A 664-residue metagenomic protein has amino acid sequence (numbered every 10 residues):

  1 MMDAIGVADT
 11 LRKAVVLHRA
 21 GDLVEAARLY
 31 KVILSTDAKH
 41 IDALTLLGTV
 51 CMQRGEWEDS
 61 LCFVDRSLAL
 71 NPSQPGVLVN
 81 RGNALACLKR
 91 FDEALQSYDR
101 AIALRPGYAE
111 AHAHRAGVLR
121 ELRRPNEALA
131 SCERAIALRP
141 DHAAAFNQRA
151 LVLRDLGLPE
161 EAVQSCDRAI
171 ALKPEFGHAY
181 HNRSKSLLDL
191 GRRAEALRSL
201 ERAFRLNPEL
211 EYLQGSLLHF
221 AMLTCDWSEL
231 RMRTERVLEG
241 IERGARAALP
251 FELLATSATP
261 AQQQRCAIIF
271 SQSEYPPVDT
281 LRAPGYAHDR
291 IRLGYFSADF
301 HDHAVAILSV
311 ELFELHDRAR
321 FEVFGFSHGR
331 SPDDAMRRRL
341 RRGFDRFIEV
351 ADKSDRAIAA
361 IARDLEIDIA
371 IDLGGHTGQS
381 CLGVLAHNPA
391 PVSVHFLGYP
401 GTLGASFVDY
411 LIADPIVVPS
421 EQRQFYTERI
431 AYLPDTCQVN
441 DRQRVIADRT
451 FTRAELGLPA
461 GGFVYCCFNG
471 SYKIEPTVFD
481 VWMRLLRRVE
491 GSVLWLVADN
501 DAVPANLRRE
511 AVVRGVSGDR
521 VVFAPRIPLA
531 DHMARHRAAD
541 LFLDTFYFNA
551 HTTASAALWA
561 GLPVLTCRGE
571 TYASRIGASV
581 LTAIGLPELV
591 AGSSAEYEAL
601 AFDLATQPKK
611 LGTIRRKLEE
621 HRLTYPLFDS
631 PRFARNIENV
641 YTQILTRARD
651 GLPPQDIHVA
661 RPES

Functional and structural regions predicted by a protein language model:
M1-G457, G470, D480, R509-G515 (+7 more regions): Alpha-helical solenoid repeat scaffolds of the TPR/TPR-like class and their adjacent stem/linker regions that mediate
D289-R292, P459-C466, S492-V493: Charged active-site motifs of nucleotide-sugar-dependent glycosyltransferases
R320-E322, M483-V513: A conserved nucleotide-sugar
V464-T477: Substrate-binding clefts and catalytic carboxylate motifs of secreted carbohydrate-active enzymes
L543, A557: Donor-sugar nucleotide-binding helix/loop cap in glycosyltransferases
T545-Y547: A short structural motif in glycosyltransferase catalytic domains
